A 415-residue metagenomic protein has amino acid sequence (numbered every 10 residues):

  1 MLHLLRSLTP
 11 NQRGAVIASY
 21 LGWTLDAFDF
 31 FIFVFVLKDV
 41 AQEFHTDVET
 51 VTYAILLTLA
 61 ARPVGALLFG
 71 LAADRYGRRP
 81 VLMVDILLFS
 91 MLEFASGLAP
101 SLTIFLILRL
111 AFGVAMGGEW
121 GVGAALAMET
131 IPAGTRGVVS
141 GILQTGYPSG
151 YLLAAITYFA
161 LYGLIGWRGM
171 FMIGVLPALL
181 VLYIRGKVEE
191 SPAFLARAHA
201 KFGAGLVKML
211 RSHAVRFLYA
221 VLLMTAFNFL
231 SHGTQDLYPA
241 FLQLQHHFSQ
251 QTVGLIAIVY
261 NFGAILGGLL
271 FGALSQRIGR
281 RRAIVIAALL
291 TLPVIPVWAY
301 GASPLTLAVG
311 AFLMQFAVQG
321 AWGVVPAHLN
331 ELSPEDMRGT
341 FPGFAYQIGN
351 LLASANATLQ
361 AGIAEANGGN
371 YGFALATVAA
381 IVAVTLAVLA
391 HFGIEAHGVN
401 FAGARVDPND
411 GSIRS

Functional and structural regions predicted by a protein language model:
M1-F28: Cytosolic juxtamembrane N-terminal segment immediately preceding the first transmembrane helix of multi-pass
V34, A214-I265, A353-A357: Extracytoplasmic gate region of multi-pass secondary transporters
V34-V64, Q251: Extracellular/periplasmic helix-loop-helix junction of adjacent transmembrane segments in MFS-like secondary
H45, G77, L98-I104, P132 (+2 more regions): Helix-breaking motifs and short loop linkers at transmembrane-helix boundaries and internal kinks in secondary membrane
V64-P100, I278: Conserved MFS/SLC helix-loop-helix module at the cytosolic interface between two early adjacent transmembrane helices
L108-T145: Cytoplasmic helix-loop-helix junction between adjacent transmembrane helices in 12-TM secondary transporters
L143-G186: Helix-loop-helix hairpin linking two adjacent transmembrane segments in secondary transporters
S275, R281-V325: C-terminal transmembrane helical hairpin of 12-TM major facilitator-type secondary transporters
